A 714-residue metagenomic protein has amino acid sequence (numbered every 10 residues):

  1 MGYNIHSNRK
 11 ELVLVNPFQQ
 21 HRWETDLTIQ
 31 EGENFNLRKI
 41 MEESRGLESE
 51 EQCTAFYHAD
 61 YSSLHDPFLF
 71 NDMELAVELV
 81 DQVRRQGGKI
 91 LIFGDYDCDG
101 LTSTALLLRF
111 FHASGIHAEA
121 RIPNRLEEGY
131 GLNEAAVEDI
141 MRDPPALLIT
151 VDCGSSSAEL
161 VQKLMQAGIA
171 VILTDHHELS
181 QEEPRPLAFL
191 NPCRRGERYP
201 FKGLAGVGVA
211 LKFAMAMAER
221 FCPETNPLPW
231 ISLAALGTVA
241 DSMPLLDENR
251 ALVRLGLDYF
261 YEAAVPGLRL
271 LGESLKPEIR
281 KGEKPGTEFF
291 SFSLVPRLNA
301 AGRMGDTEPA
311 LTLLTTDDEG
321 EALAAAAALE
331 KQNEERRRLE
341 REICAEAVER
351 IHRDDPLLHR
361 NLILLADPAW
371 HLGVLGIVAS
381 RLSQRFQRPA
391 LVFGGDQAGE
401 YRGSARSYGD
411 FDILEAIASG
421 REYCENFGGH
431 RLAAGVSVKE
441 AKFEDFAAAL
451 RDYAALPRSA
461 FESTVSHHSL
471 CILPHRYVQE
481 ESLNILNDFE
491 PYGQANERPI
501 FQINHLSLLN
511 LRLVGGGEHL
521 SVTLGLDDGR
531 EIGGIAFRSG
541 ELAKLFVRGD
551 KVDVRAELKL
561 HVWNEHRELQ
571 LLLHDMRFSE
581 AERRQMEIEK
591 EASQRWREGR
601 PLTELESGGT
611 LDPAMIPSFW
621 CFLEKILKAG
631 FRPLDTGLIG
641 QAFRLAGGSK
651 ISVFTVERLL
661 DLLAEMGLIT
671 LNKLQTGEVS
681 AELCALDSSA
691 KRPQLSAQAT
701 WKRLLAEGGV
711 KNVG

Functional and structural regions predicted by a protein language model:
Y3-N4, E11: Short, positively charged and aromatic/hydrophobic N-terminal segments
P17, D26-L147, A167-G168, E219-A448 (+2 more regions): Hydrophobic helix-and-loop "lid/oligomerization" segment in the mid-to-C-terminal part of catalytic domains
H21, I40, H112, H117 (+4 more regions): Acidic, two-metal ion nucleic-acid-processing modules in DNA metabolism proteins
V80, V137, V161-Q162, L660: Short amphipathic alpha-helical segments and helix-helix/interface helices
C98, L126, S155, H177-L179 (+2 more regions): Conserved nucleotide-binding/hydrolysis micro-motifs of P-loop NTPases
L106, E183-P223, P227-V239, S618-F619: Short alpha-helices
V151-L204: Histidine/acidic-residue-rich, glycine-tolerant segments that coordinate divalent metal ions
H176-H177, H371, H430, H519: Histidine-centered active-site/metal-ligand motif
